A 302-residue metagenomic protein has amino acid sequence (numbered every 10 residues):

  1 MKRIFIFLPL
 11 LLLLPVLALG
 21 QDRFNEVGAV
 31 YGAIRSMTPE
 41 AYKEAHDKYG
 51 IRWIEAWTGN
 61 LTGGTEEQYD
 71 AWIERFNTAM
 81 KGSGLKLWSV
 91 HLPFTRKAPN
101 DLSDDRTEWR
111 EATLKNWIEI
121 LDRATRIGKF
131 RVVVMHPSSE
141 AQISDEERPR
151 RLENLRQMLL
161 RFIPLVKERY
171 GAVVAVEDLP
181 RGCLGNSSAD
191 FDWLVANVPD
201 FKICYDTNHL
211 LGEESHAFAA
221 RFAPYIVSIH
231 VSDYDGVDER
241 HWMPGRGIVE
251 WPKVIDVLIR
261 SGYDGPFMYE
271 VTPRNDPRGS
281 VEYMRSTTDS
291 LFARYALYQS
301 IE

Functional and structural regions predicted by a protein language model:
M1-I4: Positively charged n-region of N-terminal signal peptides that target proteins for export
I6-V16: Bacterial N-terminal signal peptides
L19-K129, L160, K202, D289-E302: N-terminal pre-domain/capping segments
Q21-V27, M37-G50, I118, G128 (+3 more regions): Histidine-acidic metal/acid-base catalytic patches
N25-Y31, I54-A56, L87-L92, V133-M135 (+4 more regions): Hydrophobic faces of well-ordered beta-strands that scaffold small-molecule active sites in alpha/beta enzyme cores
A33-R35, T58-N60, P93-R96, P137-A141 (+4 more regions): Active-site-proximal loop/turn and secondary-structure-junction residues that shape catalytic pockets, frequently
E40, A79-G82, K97-K202: Active-site acidic/histidine proton-transfer and metal-coordination neighborhood in alpha/beta enzyme cores
N60-G64, R96-S103, A141-E146, G236-W242 (+1 more regions): A short acidic, helix-capping loop that chelates divalent metal ions and anchors anionic groups
